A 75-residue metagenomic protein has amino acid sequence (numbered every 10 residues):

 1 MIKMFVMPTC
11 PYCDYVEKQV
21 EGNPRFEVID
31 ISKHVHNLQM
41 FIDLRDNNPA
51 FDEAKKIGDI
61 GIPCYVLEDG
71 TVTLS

Functional and structural regions predicted by a protein language model:
M1-I31: Local sequence-structure signature of Cys/Sec-based thiol-disulfide redox active-site neighborhoods
R25-N47: Thiol-based oxidoreductase modules, predominantly thioredoxin-like and allied folds used for disulfide exchange
A50-F51: Major-groove DNA-recognition helix of helix-turn-helix-type DNA-binding domains
A54-G61: Thiol/disulfide oxidoreductase modules built on the thioredoxin-like
G61-V72: A short, hydrophobic beta-strand/beta-hairpin element that forms part of a small beta-sheet core
S75: Catalytic Cys-His active-site segments of thiol-dependent hydrolases/isopeptidases
